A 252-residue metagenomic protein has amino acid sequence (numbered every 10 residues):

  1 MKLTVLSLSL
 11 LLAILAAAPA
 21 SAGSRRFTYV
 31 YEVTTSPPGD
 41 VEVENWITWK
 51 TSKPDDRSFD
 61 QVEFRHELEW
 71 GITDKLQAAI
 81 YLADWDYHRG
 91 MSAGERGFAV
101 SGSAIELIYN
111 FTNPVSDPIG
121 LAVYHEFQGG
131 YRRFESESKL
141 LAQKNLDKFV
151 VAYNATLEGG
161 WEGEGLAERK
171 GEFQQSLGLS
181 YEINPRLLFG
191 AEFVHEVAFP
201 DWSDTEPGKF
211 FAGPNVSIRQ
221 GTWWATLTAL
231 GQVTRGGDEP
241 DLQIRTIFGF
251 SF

Functional and structural regions predicted by a protein language model:
M1-R26: Cleavable N-terminal export/targeting peptides
A22-S251: Transmembrane beta-barrel domains of Gram-negative outer membranes and organellar outer membranes
